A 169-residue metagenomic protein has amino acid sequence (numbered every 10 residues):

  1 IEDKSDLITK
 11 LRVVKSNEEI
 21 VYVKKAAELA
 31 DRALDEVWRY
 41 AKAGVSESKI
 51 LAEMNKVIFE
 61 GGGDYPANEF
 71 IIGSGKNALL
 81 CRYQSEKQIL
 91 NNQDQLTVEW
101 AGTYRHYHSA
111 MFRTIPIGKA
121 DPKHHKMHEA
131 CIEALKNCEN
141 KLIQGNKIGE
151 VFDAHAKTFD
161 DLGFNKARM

Functional and structural regions predicted by a protein language model:
I1-M169: Active-site neighborhoods and metal-handling regions in enzymes and metal-associated proteins
